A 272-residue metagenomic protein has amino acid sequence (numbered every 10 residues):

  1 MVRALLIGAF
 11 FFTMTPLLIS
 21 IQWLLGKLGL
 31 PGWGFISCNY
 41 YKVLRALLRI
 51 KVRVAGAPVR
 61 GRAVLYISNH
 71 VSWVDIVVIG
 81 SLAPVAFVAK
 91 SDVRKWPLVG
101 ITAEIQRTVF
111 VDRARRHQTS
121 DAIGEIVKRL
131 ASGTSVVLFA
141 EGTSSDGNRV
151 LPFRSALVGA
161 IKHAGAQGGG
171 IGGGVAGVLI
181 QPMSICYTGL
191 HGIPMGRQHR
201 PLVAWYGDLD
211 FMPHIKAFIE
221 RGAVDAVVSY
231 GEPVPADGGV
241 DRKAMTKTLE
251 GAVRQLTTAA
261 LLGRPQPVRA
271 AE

Functional and structural regions predicted by a protein language model:
M1-R53, A260, R269-E272: N-terminal membrane-anchoring alpha-helices
P16-C38, R45-L47, R62-H117, G168-G172: Catalytic core of membrane glycerolipid acyltransferases/transacylases, capturing the structured, soluble-facing
G56-R60, E125-L130: Short amphipathic alpha-helix with an adjacent loop that forms part of the alpha/beta core around
R62-S68, T108, G133-A140, V178: Generic beta-sheet signal
A63-L65, A122-E125: Membrane-proximal, non-transmembrane interface segments of integral membrane proteins
V99-G100, G147-V240, P267: A cross-family acyltransferase "interaction/gating" segment
T119, I126-F153: Soluble extracytoplasmic domains of inner/organellar membrane proteins
K243, T248, Q255-E272: Cytosolic-facing loops and C-terminal tails of multi-pass membrane proteins
